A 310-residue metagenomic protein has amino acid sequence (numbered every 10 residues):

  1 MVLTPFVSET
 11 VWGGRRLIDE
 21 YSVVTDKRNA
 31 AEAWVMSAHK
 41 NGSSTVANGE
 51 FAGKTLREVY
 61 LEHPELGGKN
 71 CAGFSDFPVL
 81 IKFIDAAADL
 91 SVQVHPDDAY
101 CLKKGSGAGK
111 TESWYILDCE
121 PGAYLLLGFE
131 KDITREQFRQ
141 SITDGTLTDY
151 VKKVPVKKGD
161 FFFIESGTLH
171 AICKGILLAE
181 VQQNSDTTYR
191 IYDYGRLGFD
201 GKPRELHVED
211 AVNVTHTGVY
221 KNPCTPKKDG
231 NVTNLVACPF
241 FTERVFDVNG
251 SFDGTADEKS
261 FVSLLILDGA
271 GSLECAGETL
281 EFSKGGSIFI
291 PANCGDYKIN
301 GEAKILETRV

Functional and structural regions predicted by a protein language model:
M1-I133, D193-P223, E243: Transition-metal
D76, I84-D89, D98, A108-G109 (+5 more regions): Ligand-binding loop in jelly-roll beta-barrel domains
I81-K82, L90, E112-Y115, K153-V154 (+4 more regions): His/acidic/aromatic-lined binding-pocket segments of jelly-roll/cupin-type domains and related regulatory beta-sandwich
Y115-L117, V245-D247, F289, E307: Short, well-ordered beta-strand micro-motif
I133-F163: Active-site glycine-rich loop that binds ribose-phosphate moieties when present
D144, Y150, F161-F163, T168-Y220: An exposed, glycine/acidic-rich loop-and-rim segment of catalytic or binding clefts
V151-F163, L177, C275-C294: Short acidic-glycine-tyrosine-enriched beta hairpin
C224-G286: Acidic/His-leaning functional-site neighborhoods
